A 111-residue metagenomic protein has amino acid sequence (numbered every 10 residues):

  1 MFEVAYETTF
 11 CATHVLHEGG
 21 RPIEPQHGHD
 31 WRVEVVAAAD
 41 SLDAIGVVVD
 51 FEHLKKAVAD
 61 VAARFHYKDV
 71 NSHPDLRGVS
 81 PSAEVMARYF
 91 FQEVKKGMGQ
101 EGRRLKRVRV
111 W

Functional and structural regions predicted by a protein language model:
M1-W111: Charge-rich, low-complexity N-terminal segments
